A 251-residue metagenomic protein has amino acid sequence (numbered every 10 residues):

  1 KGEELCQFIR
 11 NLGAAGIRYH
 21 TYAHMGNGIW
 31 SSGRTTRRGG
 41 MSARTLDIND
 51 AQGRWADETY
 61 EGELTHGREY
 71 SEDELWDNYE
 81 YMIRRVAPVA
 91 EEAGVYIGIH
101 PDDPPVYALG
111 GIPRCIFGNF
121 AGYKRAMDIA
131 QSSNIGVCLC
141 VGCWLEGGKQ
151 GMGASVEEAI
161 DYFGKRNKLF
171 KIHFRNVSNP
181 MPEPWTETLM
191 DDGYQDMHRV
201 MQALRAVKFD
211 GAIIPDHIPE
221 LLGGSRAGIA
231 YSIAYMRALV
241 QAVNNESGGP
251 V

Functional and structural regions predicted by a protein language model:
K1-A15, Y19-Y22, G26-W30: Acidic/aromatic-lined carbohydrate-recognition and catalytic surfaces of CAZymes acting on diverse glycans
K1-F8, T36-G40, R44-T45, G228: Charged, low-complexity, helix-prone segments enriched in Lys/Glu/Asp/Gln
R10, G16-R18, Q52, E58 (+6 more regions): Histidine-acidic metal/acid-base catalytic patches
G26-N27, D103-P104, I218: Conserved beta-strand edge residues that scaffold enzyme active sites
N27-E58, R114-C115: Aromatic- and acidic-residue-enriched segments that line the glycan-binding/catalytic groove of carbohydrate-active
R68-E69: A short, mixed-charge helix-start or loop-turn motif at secondary-structure junctions
